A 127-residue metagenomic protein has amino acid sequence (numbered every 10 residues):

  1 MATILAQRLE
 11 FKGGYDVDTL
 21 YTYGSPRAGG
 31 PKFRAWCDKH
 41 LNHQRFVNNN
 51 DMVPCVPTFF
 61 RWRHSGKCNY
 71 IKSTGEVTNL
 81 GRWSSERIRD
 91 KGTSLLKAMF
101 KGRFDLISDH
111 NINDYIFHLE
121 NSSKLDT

Functional and structural regions predicted by a protein language model:
T3-T127: Non-catalytic, mobile gating and regulatory segments of ester bond hydrolases
